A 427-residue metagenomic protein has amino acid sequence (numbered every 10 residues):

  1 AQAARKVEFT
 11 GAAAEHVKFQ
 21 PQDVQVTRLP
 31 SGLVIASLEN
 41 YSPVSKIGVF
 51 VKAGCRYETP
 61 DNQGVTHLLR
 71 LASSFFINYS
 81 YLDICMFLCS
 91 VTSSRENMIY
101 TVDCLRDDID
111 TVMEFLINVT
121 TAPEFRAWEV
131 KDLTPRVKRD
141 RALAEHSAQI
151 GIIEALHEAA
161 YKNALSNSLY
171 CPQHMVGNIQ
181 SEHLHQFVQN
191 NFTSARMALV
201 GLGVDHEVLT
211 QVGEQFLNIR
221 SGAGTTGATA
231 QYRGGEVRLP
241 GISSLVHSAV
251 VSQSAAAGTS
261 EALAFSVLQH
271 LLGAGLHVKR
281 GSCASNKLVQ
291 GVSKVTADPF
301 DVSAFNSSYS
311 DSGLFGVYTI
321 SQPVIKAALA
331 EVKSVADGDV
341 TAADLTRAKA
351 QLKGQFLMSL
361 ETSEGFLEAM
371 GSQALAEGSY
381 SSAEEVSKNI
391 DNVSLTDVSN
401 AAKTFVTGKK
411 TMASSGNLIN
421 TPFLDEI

Functional and structural regions predicted by a protein language model:
A1-E8, R28, F75-Y232, R238-A256 (+3 more regions): Charge-rich, well-structured scaffold segments of protease-associated domains
A1-S45: N- or domain-start disorder-to-order transition segments that initiate the globular core
K18, Q22, C55-T59, Q63 (+1 more regions): Short, N-terminal intrinsically disordered low-complexity segments that are rich in Pro/Gly and polar/charged residues
P21-Q22, L33, Y232-G234, T407: Short beta-strand-initiation
G32, E39-I84, L156, V250 (+1 more regions): Active/ligand-binding-proximal structured segments within catalytic/core domains that scaffold catalytic residues
K46, K287-G291: N-terminal cationic amphipathic segment used for targeting or macromolecule association
L245, A257-G281, S285-N286: A conserved active-site cap/scaffold subdomain adjacent to cofactor or substrate pockets
